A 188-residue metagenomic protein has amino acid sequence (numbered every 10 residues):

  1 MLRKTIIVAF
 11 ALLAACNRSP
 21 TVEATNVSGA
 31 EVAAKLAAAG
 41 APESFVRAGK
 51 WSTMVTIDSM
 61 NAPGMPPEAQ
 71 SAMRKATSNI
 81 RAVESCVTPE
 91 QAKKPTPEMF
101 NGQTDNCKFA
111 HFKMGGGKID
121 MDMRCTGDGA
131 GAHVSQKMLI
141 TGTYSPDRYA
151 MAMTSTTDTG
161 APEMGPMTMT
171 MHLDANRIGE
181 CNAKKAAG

Functional and structural regions predicted by a protein language model:
M1-A14: Sec-dependent bacterial lipoprotein signal peptides
C16-S19: Bacterial signal peptide processing site
L36-K50: N-terminal helix-cap/turn-to-beta initiation motif at the start of protein domains
M60-A82: Mixed-charge, low-complexity intrinsically disordered segments
N61-M65, A69, G127-G131, T157-P166: Flexible, membrane-facing loop/turn or short amphipathic-helix motifs that contact lipid bilayers or gate lipid-binding
R74-A130: Predominantly extracellular/secreted and cell-surface proteins with exposed, flexible low-complexity segments
F109, K113-G160: Acidic, glycine-rich flexible loop segments
S155-G188: Edge beta-strand at a domain terminus
